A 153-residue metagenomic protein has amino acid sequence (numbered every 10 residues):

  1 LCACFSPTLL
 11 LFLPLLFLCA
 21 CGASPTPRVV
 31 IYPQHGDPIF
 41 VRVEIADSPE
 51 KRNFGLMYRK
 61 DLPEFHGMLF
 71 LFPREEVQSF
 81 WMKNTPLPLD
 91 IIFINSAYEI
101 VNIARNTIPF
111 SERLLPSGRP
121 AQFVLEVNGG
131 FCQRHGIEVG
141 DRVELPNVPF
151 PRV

Functional and structural regions predicted by a protein language model:
L1-L10: Bacterial N-terminal signal peptides that target proteins for export
P14-L15: Residue-level signal for mature regions of secreted extracellular proteins and peptides
L18-A20: C-terminal motif of bacterial Sec signal peptides marking the signal peptidase cleavage site
G22-V153: Compact, glycine-rich, soluble single-domain proteins
